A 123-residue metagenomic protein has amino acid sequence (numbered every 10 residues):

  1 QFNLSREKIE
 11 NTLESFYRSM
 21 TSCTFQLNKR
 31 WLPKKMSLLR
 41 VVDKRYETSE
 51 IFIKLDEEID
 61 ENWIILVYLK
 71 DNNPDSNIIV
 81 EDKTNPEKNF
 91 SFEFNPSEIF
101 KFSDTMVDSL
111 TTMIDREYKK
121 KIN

Functional and structural regions predicted by a protein language model:
Q1, I9-T12, V67, M106 (+1 more regions): Generic hydrophobic, helix-prone segments enriched in Leu/Val/Ile
F2-E50, T84, N89, E93-S97 (+1 more regions): Negatively charged, low-complexity tracts enriched in Asp/Glu with abundant Ser/Thr
K35-D71: Amphipathic, interaction-prone secondary-structure segments
E58-F100: Intrinsically disordered, low-complexity regulatory segments enriched in Ser/Thr/Pro and charged residues
S91-N123: Intrinsically disordered, low-complexity regulatory regions enriched in serine/threonine/proline and acidic residues
